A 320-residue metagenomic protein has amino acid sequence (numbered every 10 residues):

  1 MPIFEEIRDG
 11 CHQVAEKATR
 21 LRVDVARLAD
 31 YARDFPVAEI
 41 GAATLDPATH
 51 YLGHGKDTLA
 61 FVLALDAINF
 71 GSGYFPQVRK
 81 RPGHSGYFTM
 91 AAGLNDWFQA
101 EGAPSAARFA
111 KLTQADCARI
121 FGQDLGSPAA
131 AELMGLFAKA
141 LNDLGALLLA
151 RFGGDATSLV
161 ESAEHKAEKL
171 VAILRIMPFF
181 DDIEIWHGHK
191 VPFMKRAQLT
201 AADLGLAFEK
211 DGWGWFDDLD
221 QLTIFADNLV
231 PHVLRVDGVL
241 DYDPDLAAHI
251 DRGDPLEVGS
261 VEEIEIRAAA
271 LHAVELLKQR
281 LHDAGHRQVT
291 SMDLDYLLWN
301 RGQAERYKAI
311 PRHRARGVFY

Functional and structural regions predicted by a protein language model:
M1-M194, D241-A248, G302-Y320: Phosphate/adenylate-binding glycine loop and adjacent helical scaffold
A197-A201: Amphipathic alpha-helical elements of HEAT/ARM-like alpha-solenoid repeat scaffolds that form extended
A202-Y320: Accessory, usually C-terminal, subdomains that scaffold auxiliary metal cofactors
